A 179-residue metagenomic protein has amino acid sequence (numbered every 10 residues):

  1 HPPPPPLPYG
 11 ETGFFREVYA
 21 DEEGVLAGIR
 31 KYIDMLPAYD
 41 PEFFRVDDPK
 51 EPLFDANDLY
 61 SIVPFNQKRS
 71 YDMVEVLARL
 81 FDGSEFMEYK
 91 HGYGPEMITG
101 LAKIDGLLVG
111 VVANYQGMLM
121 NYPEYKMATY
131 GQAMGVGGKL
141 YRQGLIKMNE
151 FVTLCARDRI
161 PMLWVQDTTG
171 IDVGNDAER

Functional and structural regions predicted by a protein language model:
H1-R179: Ligand-binding clefts of soluble mixed alpha/beta catalytic domains
